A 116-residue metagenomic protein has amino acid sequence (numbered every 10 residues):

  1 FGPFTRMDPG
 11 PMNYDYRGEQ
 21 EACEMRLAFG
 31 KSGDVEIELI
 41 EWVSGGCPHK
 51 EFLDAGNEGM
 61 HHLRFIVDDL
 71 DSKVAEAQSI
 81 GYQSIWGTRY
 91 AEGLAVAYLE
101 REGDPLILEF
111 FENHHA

Functional and structural regions predicted by a protein language model:
F1-D8, L53-E58, D68-Y90: Extended intrinsically disordered, low-complexity coil regions enriched in Ser, Thr, Gly, Ala and often Pro
P3-R6, G10-N13, E19-E38: Short, well-structured hydrophobic secondary-structure segments
T5, R64, F111-E112: Residues embedded in well-ordered beta-strands within globular domains across many folds
D8-A22, G45-K50, G59-M60, E92-A95: A cross-kingdom feature marking solvent-exposed beta-strand/loop segments within repeated, beta-rich binding/scaffold
L27-V35, F52-D69, E100: Vicinal oxygen chelate
K31-G46, F111-H115: Amphipathic N-proximal alpha-helical interface segments
V74-A116: Vicinal oxygen chelate
